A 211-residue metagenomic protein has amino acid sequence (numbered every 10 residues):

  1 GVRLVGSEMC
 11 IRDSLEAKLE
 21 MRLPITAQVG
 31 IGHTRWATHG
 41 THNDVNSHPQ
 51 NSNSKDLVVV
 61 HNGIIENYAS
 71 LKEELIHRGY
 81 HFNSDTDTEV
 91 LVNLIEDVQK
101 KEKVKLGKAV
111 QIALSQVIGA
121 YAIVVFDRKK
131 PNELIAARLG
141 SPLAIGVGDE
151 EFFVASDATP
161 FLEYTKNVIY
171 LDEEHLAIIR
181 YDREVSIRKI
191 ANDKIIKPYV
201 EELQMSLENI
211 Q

Functional and structural regions predicted by a protein language model:
G1-G6, C10: Single conserved hydrophobic/aromatic residue that forms the stacking wall/gate of nucleotide- or nucleobase-binding
L15-K18, T41-N53: An anion-binding catalytic pocket shared by soluble metabolic enzymes
M21, G32-V45: Glycine-rich oxoanion-binding loops at beta->alpha junctions
M21-L23, V29, L139: Active-site region of the double-stranded beta-helix
G40-N43, N67-E73, G146-G148: Cytochrome P450 core scaffold surrounding the K-helix E-X-X-R motif and the conserved "meander" helix-loop region
H48-N67, V110-P160, Y164-I169, E174-L176: Conserved catalytic micro-motifs used in adenylation/nucleotidyl-transfer and phosphoryl/amide- and methyl-transfer
L57-V58, I65, E74-H77, H81 (+1 more regions): Cofactor-/ligand-binding subdomain signature composed of acidic, glycine-rich, tryptophan-containing flexible loops
E66-R128: Short histidine
